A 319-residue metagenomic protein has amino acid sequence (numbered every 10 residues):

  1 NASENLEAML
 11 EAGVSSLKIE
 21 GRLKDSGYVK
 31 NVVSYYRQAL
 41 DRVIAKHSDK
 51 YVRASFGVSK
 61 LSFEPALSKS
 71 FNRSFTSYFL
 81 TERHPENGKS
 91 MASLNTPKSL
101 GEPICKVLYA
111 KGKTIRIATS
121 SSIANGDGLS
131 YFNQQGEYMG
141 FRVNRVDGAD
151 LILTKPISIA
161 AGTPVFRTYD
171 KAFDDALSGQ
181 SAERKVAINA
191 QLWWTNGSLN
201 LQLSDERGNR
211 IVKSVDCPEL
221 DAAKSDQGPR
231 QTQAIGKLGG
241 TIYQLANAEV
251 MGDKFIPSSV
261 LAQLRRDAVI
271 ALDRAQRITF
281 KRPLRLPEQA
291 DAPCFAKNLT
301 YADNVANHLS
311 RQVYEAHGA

Functional and structural regions predicted by a protein language model:
N1-A319: Surface-exposed amphipathic alpha-helical tracts and adjacent flexible/coil segments at the periphery of soluble enzymes
